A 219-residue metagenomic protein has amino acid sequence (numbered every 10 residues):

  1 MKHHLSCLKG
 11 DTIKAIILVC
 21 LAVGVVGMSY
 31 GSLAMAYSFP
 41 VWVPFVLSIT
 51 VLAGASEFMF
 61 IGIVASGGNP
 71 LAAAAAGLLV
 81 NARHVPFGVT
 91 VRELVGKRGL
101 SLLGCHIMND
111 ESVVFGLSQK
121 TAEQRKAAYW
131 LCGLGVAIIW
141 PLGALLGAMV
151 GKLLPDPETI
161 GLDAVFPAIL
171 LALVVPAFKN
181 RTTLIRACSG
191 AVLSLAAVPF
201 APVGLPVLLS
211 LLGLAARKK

Functional and structural regions predicted by a protein language model:
M1-L52, G62-L71, A75: Helix-loop-helix hairpins and the membrane-proximal interhelical loops of multi-pass alpha-helical transport proteins
K2-H3, A74-D163: Helix-loop-helix junctions within the multi-pass membrane cores of secondary transporters/permeases
I17-G24, F45, I49-T50, A74 (+6 more regions): Residue-level signature of the transmembrane alpha-helical core of multi-pass small-molecule transporters
V23-S32, A55-F58, N81-V89, E111-F115 (+8 more regions): Transmembrane alpha-helical segments of multi-pass membrane transport proteins and ion-pumping complexes
P40-V43, N69-A72, K97-L100, Q124-A127 (+2 more regions): Membrane-helix interface segments
I49-A55, L78-R83, A168-A172: Core segments of alpha-helical transmembrane spans in multipass integral membrane proteins
N69-V80, L100-G104, R181-V198, G213-K219: Juxtamembrane/interfacial segments around transmembrane helices
Q124-A201, L205-S210: Membrane-embedded alpha-helical modules
